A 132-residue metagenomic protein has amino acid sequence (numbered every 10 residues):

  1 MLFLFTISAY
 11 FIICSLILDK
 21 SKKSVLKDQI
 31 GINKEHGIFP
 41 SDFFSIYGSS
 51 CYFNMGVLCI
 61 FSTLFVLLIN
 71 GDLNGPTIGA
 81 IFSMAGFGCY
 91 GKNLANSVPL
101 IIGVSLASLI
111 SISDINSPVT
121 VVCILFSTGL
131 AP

Functional and structural regions predicted by a protein language model:
M1-P132: Alpha-helical multipass membrane-protein architecture
